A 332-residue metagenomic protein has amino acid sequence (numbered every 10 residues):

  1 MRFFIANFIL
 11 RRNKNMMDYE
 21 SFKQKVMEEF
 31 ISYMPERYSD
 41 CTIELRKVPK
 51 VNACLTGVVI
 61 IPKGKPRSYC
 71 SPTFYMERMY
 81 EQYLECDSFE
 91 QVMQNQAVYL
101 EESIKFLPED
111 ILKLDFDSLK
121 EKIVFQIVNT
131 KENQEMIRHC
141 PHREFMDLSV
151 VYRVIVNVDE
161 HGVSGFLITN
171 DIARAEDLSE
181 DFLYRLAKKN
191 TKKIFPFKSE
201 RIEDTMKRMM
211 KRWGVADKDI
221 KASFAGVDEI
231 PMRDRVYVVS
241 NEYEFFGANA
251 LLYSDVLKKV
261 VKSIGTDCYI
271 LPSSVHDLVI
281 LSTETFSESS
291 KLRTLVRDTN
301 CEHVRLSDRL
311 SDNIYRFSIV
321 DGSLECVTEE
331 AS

Functional and structural regions predicted by a protein language model:
R2-N52, T56-V58: N-terminal alpha-helical "arm" segments
A6-M17, M76-Q82, G162-E176, N241-F246 (+1 more regions): Charged, low-complexity surface segments at secondary-structure and domain boundaries
Y19-S39, K207-A248, C301-E302: Terminal alpha-helical anchor/extension segments at protein ends
V26-Y38, M93-Q96, L100, A187 (+2 more regions): Hydrophobic, Leu/Ile/Phe/Ala-enriched alpha-helical segments that form helix-helix packing faces
M34, Y38, F195-S199, C268-Y269 (+1 more regions): Residue-level signal for secondary-structure boundary elements
R46-V238: Charged, alpha-helical interface segments at or near domain boundaries
E242-S332: C-terminal structured domains
